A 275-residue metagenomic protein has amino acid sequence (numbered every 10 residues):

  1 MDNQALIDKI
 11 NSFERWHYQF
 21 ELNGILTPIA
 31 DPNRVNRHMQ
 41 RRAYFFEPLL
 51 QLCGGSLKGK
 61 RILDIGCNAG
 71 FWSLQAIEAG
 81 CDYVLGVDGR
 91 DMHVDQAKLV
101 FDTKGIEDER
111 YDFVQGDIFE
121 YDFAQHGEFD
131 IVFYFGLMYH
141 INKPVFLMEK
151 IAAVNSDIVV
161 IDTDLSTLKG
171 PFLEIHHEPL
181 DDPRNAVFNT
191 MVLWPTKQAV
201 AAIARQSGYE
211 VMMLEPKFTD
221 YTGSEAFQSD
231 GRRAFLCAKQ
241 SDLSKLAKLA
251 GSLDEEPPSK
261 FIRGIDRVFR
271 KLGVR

Functional and structural regions predicted by a protein language model:
M1-F129, H177, E225-G273: Conserved N-terminal segment of class I S-adenosyl-L-methionine
E78-A79, A153, Q206: Residues at the C-terminal ends
I131-K143: A short SAM/SAH-binding and catalytic strip from SAM-dependent methyltransferases
V145-I158, L165-T167: A short glycine-rich, Lys/Arg-flanked "PGG" loop and its adjoining helix->strand segment in the class I
I161-P183: Conserved class I S-adenosyl-L-methionine
P183-Q198: Acceptor-substrate binding/catalytic loop of class I
I203-Y209: A structural motif corresponding to the C-terminal end of an alpha-helix and its immediate exit/capping segment
Y209-D220: Conserved S-adenosyl-L-methionine
